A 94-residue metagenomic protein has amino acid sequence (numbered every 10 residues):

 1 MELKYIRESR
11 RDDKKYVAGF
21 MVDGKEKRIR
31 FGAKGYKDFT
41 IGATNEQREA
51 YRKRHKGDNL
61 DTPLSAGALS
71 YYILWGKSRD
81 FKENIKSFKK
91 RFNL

Functional and structural regions predicted by a protein language model:
M1-L94: Arg/Lys-rich, low-complexity, intrinsically disordered basic segments
